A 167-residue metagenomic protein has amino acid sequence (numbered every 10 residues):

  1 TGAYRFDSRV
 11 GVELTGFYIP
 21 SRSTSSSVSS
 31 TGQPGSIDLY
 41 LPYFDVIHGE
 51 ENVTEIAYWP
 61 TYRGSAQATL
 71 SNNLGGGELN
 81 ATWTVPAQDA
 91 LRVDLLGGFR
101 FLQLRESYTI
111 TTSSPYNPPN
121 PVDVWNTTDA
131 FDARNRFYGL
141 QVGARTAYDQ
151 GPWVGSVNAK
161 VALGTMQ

Functional and structural regions predicted by a protein language model:
T1-R5, E13-P20: General structural concept
G2, G75-L79, Y138-V142: Hydrophobic, lipid-facing positions within transmembrane beta-strands of outer-membrane proteins
Y4-F6, W83-V85, T146-Y148: Residue-level signature of outer-membrane beta-barrel architecture
S8-V12, D89-L95, G151-V157: Outer-envelope beta-barrel architecture signal
L14-Y18, L95-Q103, T146, V157-T165: Transmembrane beta-barrel strands of outer-membrane/channel proteins
S21-L74, Q103-R136, M166-Q167: Extracellular/periplasm-exposed beta-strand and loop segments of Gram-negative cell-envelope proteins, dominated by
G75-T109: Extracellular-facing segments of soluble proteins and assemblies that are Gly/Ser/Thr-biased and enriched in aromatics
N135-Q167: Extended serine/threonine-enriched, polar tracts that run as long, contiguous segments within proteins
